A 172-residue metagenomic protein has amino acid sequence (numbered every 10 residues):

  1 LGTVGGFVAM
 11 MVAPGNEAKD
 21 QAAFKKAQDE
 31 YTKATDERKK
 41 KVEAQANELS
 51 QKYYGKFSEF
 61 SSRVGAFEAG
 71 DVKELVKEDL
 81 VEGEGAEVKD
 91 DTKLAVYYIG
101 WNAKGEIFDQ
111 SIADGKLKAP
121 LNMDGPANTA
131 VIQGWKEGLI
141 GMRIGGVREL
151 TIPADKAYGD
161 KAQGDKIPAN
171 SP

Functional and structural regions predicted by a protein language model:
L1-P172: Cross-family detector of peptidyl-prolyl cis-trans isomerase
